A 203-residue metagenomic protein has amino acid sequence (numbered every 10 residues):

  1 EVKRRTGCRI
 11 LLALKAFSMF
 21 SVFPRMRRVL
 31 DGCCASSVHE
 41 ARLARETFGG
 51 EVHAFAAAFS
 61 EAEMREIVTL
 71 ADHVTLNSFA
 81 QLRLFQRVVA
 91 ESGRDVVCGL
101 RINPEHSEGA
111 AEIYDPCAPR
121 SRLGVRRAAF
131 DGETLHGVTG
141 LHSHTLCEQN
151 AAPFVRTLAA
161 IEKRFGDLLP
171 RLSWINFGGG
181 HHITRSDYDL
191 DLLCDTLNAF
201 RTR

Functional and structural regions predicted by a protein language model:
K3-R5: Gly/Gly-Pro- and Ser/Thr-rich, intrinsically disordered tail segments characteristic of DNA damage-repair and tolerance
C8-W174, T196-A199: Active-site-proximal beta-alpha core segment in soluble small-molecule metabolic enzymes
E108-A110, S173-Y188: Flexible glycine/acidic-rich beta-alpha junction loops that bind and position SAM and/or redox cofactors in anaerobic
G180-R203: Anionic-ligand-binding alpha/beta catalytic cores of soluble enzymes and soluble regulatory domains that recognize
